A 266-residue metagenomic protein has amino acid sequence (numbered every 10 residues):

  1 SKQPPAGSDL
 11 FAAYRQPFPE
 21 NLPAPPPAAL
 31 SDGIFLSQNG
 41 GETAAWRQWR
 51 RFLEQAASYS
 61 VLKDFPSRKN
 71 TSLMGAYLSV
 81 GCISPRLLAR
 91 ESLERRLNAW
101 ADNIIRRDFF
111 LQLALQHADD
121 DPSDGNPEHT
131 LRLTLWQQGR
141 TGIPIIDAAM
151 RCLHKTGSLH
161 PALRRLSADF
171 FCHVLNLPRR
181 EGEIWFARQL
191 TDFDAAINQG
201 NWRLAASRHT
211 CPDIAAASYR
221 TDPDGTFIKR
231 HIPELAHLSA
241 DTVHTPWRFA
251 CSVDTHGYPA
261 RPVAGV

Functional and structural regions predicted by a protein language model:
S1-D102, L111, H209-V266: Active-site "lid/cap" and pocket-lining segments within catalytic core domains
K69-V243: Active-site-proximal binding-pocket segments
